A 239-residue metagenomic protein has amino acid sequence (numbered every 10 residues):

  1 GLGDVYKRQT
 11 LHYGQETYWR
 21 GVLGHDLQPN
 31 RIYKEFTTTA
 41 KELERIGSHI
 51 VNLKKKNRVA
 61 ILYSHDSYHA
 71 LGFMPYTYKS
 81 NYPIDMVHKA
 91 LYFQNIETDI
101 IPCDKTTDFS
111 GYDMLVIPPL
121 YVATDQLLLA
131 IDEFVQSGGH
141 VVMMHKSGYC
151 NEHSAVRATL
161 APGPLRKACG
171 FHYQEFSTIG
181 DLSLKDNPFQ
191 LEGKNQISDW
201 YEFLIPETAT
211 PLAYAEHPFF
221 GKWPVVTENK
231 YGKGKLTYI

Functional and structural regions predicted by a protein language model:
G1-I239: Carbohydrate-binding surfaces of carbohydrate-active enzymes
